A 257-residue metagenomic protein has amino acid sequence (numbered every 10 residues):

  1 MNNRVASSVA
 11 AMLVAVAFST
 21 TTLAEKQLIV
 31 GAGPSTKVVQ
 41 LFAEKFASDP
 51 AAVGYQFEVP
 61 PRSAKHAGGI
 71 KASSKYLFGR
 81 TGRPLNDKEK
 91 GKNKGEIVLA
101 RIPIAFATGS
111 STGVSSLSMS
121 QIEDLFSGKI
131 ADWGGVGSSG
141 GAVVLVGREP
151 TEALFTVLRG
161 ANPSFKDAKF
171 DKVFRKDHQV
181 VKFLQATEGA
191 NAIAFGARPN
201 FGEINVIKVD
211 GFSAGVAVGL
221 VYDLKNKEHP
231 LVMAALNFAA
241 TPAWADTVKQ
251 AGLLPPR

Functional and structural regions predicted by a protein language model:
M1-A10: Bacterial N-terminal signal peptides that target proteins for export
A11-M12, T21-L23: Cleavable N-terminal signal peptides
A17-S19: N-terminal signal peptide c-region/cleavage motif recognized by signal peptidases
A24-R257: Exported/periplasmic ABC-transporter solute-binding proteins
